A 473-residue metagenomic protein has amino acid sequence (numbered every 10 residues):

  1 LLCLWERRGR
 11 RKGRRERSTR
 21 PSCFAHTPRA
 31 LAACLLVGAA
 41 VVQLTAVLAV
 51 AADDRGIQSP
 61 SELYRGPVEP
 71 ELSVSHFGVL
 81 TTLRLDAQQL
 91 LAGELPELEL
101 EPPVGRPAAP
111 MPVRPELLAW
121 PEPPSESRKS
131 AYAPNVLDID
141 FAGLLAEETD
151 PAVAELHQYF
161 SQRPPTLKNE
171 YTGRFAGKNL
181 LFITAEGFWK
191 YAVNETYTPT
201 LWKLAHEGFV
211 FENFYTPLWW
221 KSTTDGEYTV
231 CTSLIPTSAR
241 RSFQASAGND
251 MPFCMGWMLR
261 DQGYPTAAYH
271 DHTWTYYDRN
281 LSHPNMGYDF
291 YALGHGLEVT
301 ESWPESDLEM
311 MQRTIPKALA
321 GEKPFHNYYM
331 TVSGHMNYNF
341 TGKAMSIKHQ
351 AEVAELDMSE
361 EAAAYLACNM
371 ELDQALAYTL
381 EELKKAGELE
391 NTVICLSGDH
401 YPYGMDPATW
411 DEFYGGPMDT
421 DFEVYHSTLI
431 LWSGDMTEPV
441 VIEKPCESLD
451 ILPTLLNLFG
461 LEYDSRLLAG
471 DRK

Functional and structural regions predicted by a protein language model:
L1-K178, N194-T198, N213, P252: N-terminal secretory/membrane-targeting segments
T149-K473: Solvent-exposed soluble domains appended to multi-pass membrane proteins
